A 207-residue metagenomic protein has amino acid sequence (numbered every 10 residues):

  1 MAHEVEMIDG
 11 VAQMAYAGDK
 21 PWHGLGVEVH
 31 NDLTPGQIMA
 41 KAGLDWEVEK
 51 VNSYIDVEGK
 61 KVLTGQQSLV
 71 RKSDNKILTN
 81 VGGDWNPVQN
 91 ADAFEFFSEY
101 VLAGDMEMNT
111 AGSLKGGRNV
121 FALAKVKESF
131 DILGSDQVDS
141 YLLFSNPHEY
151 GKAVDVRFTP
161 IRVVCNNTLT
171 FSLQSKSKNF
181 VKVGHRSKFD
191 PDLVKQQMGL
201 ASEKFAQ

Functional and structural regions predicted by a protein language model:
M1-F96, D105: Feature for intrinsically disordered/low-complexity regulatory segments and propeptides
A91-Q207: Intrinsic disorder/low-complexity polar-acidic segments
